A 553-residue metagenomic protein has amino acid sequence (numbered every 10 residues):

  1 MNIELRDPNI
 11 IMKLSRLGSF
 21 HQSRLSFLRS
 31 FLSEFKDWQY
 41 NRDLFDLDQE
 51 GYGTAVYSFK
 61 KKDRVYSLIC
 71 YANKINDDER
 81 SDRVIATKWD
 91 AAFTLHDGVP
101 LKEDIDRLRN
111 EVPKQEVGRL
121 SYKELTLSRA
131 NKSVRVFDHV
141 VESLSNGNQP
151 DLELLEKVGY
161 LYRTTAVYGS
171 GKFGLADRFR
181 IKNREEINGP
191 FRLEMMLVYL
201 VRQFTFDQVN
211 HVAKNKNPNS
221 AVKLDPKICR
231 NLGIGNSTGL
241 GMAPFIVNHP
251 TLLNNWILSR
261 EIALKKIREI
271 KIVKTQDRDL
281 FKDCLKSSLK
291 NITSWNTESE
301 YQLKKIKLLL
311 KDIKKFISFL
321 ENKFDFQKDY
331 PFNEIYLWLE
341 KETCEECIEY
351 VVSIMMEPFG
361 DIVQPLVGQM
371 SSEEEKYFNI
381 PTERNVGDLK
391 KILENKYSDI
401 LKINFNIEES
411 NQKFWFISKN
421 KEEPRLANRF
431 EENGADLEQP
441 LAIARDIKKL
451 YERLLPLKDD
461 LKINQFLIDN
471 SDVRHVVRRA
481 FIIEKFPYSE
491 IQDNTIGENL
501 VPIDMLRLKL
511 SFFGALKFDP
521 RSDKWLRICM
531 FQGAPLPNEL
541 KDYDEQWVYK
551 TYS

Functional and structural regions predicted by a protein language model:
N2-S19, E50-Y52, V65, A72 (+11 more regions): Long, solvent-exposed non-transmembrane regions
S15-R42: Amphipathic alpha-helical segments
S33-T87, E346, D388-L393, S398-I407 (+4 more regions): Amphipathic, interaction-prone secondary-structure segments
K62-L125, Q203-F245, N255-W256, D283 (+5 more regions): Intrinsically disordered, low-complexity regulatory segments enriched in Ser/Thr/Pro and charged residues
R109-E153, K157-T165, G169, A176: Charged, structured surface patches that assemble and position nucleic-acid processing machinery
Q149-M196, R202-Q203, D207-Y330, E334-K341 (+5 more regions): Acidic, proline/glycine-rich low-complexity IDRs
Y336, K376, D399, N411-K413 (+5 more regions): Alpha-helix boundary/capping motif
C347, S418, D446, R453 (+4 more regions): Long C-terminal interaction/binding lobes of large macromolecular proteins
